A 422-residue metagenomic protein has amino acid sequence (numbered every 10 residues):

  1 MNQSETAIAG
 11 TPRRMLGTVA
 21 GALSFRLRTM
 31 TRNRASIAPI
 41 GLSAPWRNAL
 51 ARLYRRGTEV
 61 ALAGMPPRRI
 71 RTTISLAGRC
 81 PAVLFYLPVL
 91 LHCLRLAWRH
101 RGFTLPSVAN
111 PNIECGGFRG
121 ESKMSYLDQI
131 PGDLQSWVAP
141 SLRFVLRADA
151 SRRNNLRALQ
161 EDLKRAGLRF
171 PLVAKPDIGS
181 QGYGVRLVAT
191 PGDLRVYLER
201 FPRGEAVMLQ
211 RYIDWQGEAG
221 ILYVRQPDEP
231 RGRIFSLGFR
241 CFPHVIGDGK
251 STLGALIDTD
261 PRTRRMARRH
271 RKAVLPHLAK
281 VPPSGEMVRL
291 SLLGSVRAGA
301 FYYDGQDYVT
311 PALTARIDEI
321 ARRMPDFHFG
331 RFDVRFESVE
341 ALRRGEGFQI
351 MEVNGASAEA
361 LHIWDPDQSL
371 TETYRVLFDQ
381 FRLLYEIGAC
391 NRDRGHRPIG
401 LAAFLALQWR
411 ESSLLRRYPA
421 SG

Functional and structural regions predicted by a protein language model:
M1-S136, F144-R157: ATP-binding N-terminal substructure of ATP-dependent carboxylate-amine bond-forming enzymes
Q3, R13, R28-A35, L42-A44 (+1 more regions): C-terminal active-site "lid" helix and adjoining low-complexity regulatory extension at the edge of ATP-using catalytic
W98-R101, W137, E205, H244 (+3 more regions): Short secondary-structure junctions and interdomain/linker hinges
N112, S122-V274, T310-T314: Active-site nucleotide/adenylate-binding loops and adjacent lid/helix of ATP-dependent enzymes
R143-F144, V334, G355: Hydrophobic/anchoring residues in structured secondary elements
V173-A174, R331, I350-E352: Short hydrophobic beta-strand that contains or immediately precedes a catalytic carboxylate
Q216-E218, P227-I234, D326-F329, L342-F348 (+1 more regions): Coil-to-beta-strand transition motifs
L256-R344, N391-P419: A long amphipathic alpha-helix within ATP-dependent nucleotide-binding catalytic cores
